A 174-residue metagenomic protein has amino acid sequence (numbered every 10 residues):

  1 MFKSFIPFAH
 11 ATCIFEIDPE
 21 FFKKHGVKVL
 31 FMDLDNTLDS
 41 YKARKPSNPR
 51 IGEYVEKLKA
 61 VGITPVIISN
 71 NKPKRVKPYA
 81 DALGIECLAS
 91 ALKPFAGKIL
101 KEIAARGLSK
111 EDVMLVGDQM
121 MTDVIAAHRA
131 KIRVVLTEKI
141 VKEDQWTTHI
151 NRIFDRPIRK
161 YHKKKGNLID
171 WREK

Functional and structural regions predicted by a protein language model:
F2-L30, R44-L115, Q119-K174: Asp-based, Mg2+/Mn2+-dependent phosphohydrolase catalytic module
D33: Active-site residues of response regulator receiver
T37-L38: Hydrophobic "anchor" residues
